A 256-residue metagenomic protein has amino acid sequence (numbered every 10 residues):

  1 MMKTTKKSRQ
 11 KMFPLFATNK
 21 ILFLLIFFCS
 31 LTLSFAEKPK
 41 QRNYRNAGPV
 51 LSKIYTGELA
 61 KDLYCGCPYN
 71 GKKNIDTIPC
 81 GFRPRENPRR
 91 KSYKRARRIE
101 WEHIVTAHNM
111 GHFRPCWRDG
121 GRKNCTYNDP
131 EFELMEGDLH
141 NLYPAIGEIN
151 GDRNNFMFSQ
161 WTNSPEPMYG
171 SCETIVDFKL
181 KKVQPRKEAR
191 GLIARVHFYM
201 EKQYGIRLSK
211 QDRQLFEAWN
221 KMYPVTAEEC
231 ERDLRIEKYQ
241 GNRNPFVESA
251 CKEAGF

Functional and structural regions predicted by a protein language model:
M1-A17: N-terminal secretory signal peptides that target proteins for export/translocation
R9, S30, G66-P68, G81 (+3 more regions): Secreted/luminal cysteine- and crosslink-motif detector
F13-P14, F28-C29, T106-A107: Alpha-helical and His/Cys-centered functional microenvironments
K20-S30: Bacterial N-terminal signal peptides
F27, L63-C65, I78, R114 (+2 more regions): Secreted/extracellular small peptides and ectodomain modules produced from precursors
T32-A36: Sec/Tat signal peptide C-region and signal peptidase I cleavage site
E37-R98, F216-A218, E228-E229, I236: Aromatic-lined ligand-binding clefts that engage carbohydrates, nucleic acids, or primary amines
R83-R85, R89-F256: Domain-level detector of nuclease and nuclease-like folds in predominantly extracellular/periplasmic contexts
